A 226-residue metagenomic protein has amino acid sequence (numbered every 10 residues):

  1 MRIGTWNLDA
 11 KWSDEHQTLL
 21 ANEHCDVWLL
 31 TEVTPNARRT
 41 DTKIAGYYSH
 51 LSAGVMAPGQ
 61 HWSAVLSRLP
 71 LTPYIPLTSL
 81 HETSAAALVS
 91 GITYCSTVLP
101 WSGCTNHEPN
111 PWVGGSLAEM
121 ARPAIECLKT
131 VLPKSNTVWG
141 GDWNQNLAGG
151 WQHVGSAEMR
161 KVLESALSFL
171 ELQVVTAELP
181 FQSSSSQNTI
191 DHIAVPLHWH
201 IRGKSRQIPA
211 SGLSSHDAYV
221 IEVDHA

Functional and structural regions predicted by a protein language model:
M1-A10, G91-V113: Active-site-proximal beta-strand elements of phosphoester/diester hydrolases
M1-I44, V55-S63, V138, A226: N-terminal, active-site-proximal structural segment of metallo-dependent hydrolase catalytic domains
N7, G141-D142, H216: Active-site glycine-centered loops adjacent to acidic/histidine catalytic or metal-binding residues that shape
D9, T34, V98-P100, W143-N146 (+2 more regions): Catalytic metal-binding/acid-base residues of hydrolase active sites
V33-C104, Q207-I208: Structured beta-strand-rich core segments of catalytic domains in phosphoester-bond hydrolases
Y74-L77, K134, Q145-A226: Metal-dependent phosphoester-hydrolase catalytic domains
W101-M120, N146-E164: Active-site-proximal segments of metal-dependent phosphoesterases and phosphodiesterases across multiple
M120-G140: His/acidic metal-ligating clusters that form di-metal
